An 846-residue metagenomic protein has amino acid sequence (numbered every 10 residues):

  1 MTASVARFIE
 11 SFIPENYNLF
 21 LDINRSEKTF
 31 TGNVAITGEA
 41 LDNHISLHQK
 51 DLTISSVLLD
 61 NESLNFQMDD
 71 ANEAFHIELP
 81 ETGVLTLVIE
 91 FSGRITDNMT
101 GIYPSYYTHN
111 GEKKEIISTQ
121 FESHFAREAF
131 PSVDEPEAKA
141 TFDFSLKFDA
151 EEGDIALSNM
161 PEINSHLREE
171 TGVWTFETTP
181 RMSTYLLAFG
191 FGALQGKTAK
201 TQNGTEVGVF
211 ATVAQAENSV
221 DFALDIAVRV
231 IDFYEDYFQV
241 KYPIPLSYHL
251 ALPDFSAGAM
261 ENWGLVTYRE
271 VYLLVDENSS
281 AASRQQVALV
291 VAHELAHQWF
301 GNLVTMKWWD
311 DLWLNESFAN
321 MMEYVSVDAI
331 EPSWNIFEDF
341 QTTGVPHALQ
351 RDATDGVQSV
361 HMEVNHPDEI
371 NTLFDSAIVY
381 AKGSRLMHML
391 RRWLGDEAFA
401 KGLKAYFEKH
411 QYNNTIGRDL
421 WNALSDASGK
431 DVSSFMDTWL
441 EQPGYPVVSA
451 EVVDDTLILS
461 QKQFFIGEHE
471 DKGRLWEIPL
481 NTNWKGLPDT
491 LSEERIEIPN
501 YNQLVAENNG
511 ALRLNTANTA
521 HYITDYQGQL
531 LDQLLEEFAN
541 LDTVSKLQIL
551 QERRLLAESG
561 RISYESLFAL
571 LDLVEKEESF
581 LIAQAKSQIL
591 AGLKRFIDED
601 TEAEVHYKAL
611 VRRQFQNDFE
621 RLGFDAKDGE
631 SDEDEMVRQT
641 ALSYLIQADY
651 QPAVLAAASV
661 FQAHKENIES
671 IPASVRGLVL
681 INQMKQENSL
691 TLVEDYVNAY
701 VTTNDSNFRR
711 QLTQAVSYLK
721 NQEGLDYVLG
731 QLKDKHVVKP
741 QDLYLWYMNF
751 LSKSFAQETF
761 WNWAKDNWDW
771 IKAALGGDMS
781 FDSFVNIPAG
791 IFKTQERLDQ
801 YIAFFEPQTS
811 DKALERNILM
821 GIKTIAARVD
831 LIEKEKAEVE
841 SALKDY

Functional and structural regions predicted by a protein language model:
M1-P245, V360, H366, D375-A381 (+10 more regions): Acidic/His-enriched low-complexity segments
S26-K28, P136, A257-A259, N704-D705: Short glycine/serine/proline-enriched coil/turn segments at secondary-structure junctions
Q49, V291, V716: Small/polar loops that bind or transfer phosphate-bearing groups
T82, K139-A140, E151, E170 (+7 more regions): Short, well-ordered loop/turn elements at secondary-structure boundaries
M99, I155-L157, T184-L186, D276 (+5 more regions): Short helix/loop capping segments that flank catalytic or ligand/cofactor-binding pockets
E112, K200-G204, V266-T267, T354-H361 (+1 more regions): Short alpha-helical hairpin
K147, A211, A296, E363-P367 (+3 more regions): Non-catalytic accessory/interaction domains
F176, V209-E470, G592, E599-R621 (+3 more regions): Hydrophobic alpha-helical and helix-loop surface patches within well-folded domains that function as non-catalytic
